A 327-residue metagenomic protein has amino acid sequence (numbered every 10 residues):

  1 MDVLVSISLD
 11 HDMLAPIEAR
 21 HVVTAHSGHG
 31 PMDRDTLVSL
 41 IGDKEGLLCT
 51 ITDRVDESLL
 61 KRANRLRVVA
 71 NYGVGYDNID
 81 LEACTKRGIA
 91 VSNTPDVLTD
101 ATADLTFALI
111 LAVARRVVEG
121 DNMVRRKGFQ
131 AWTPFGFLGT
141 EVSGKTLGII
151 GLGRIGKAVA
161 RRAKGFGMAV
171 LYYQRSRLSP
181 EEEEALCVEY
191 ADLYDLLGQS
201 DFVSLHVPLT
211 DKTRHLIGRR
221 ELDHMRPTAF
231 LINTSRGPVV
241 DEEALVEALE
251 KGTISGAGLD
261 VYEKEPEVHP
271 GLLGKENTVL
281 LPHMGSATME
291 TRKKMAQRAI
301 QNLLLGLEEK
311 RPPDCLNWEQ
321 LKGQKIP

Functional and structural regions predicted by a protein language model:
M1-K44, G323-P327: N-terminal glycine-/charge-rich "phosphate-binding" loop or analogous flexible N-terminal tail
S6, C49-T50, Y72, H206-L209 (+1 more regions): Short, well-ordered coil/turn residues at beta-beta hairpins and beta-strand->alpha-helix junctions within
H26-H29, Y72-G73, I89-D100, Q174 (+3 more regions): Short beta->alpha connector loops at strand-helix junctions that form conserved, small/polar/Pro-enriched
G42, V55-L59, S176-G271: Rossmann-like adenosine-cofactor binding region
E45-R125, G139-T140: Phosphate/diphosphate ligand-binding glycine-rich loop within oxidoreductases
R87, V91-S92, R219, T228-P327: Rossmann-like dinucleotide-binding domain for NAD(H)/NADP(H)
P95-T146, A158-R161, G165, Y172-R175 (+2 more regions): Phosphate-binding beta-alpha-beta segment of Rossmann-like dinucleotide-binding domains, i.e., the NAD(P)
L152-G153: Glycine-rich Rossmann-fold phosphate-binding loop(s) that bind the pyrophosphate of adenine dinucleotide cofactors
